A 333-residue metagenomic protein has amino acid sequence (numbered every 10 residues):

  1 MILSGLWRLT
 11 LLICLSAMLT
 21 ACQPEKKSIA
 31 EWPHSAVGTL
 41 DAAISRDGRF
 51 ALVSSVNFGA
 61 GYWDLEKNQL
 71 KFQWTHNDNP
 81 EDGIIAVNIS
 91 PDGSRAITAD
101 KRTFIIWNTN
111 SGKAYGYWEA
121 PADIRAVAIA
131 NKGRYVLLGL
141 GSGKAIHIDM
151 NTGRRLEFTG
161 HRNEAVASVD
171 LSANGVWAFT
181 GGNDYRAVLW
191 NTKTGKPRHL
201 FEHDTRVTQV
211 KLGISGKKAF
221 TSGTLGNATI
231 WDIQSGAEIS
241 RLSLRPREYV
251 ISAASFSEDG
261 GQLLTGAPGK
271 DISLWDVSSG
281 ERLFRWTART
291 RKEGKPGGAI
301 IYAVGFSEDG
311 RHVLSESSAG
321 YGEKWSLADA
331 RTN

Functional and structural regions predicted by a protein language model:
I2-W7, S16-N333: WD40-repeat beta-propeller superdomains and closely related acidic/aromatic-rich repeat-like regions
